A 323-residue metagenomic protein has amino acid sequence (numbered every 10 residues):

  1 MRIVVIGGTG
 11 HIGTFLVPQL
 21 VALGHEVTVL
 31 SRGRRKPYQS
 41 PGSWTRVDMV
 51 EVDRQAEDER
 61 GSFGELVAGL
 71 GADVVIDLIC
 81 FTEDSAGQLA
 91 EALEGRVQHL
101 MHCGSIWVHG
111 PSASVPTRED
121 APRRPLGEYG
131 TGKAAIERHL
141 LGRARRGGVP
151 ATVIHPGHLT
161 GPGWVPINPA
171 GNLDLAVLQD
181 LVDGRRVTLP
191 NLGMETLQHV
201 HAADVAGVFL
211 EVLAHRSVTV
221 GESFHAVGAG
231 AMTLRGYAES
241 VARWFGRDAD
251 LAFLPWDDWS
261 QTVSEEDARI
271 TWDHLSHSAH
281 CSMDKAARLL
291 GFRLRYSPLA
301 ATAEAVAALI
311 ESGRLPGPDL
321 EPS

Functional and structural regions predicted by a protein language model:
I3-H25: N-terminal Rossmann NAD(P)H-binding glycine-rich loop of SDR-like oxidoreductase domains
S105-E128, G142-G147, W164: Active-site "gating" loop of Rossmann-like NAD(P)-dependent oxidoreductase/epimerase domains
R138-N168: Conserved beta-loop-beta element that borders a ligand/cofactor-binding pocket
G147, G161-A176, V212-F224, R247: Glycine/proline-rich active-site loop of Rossmann-fold NAD(P)-dependent oxidoreductases
G161, L189-E195, E222-A231, A242-R243 (+1 more regions): Glycine-rich Rossmann NAD(P)(H)-binding loop
V177-V200: A conserved pocket-lining segment of Rossmann-fold NAD(P)-dependent short-chain dehydrogenase/reductase
D183, E211-T271, E304, P316-P322: Mid/C-terminal beta-alpha module of Rossmann-like enzyme folds, strongest in SDR-family dehydrogenases/epimerases
I270-S323: C-terminal amphipathic/interface module of NAD(P)-dependent oxidoreductases and related NAD-binding regulators
